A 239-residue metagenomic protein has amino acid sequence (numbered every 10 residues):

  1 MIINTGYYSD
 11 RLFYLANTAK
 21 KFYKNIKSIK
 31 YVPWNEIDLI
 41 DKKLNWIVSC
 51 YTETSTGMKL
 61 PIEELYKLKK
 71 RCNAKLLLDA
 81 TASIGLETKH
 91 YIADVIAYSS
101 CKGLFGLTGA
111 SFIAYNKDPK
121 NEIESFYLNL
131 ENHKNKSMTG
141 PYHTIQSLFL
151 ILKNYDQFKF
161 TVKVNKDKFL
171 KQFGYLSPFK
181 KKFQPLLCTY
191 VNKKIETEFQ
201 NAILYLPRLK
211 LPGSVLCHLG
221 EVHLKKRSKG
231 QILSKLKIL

Functional and structural regions predicted by a protein language model:
M1-S9: Conserved PLP-anchoring active-site segment centered on the Schiff-base-forming lysine
R11-K21: Active-site-proximal loop->helix
Y31-A80, I84: Active-site phosphate-binding strand-loop segment of PLP-dependent enzymes
H90-C101: Conserved active-site segment immediately N-terminal to the catalytic lysine that forms the internal aldimine
C101-K171: Active-site C-terminal subdomain of aminotransferase-like
L152-Q184, N192-F199: Conserved PLP-dependent catalytic core of the aminotransferase class-I/II
S177-L239: Conserved C-terminal alpha-helix-loop-beta "cap" of PLP-dependent enzymes that closes/shapes the active-site mouth
